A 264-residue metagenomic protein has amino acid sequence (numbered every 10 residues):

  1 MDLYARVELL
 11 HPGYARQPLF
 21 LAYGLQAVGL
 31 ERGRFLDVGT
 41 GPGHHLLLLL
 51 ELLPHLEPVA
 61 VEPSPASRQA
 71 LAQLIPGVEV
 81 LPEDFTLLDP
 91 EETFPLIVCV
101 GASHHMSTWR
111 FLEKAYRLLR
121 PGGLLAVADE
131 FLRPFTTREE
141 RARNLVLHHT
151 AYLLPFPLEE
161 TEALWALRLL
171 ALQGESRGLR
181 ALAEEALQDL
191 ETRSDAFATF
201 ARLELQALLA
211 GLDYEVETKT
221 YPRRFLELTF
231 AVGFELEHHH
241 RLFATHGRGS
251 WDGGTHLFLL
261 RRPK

Functional and structural regions predicted by a protein language model:
M1-P18: Class I SAM-dependent methyltransferase Rossmann-like catalytic core, especially the SAM/SAH-binding loop
G13-E31: Conserved alpha-helix/loop element of class I SAM-dependent methyltransferases that forms part of the SAM/SAH-binding
R32-G41: Conserved class I S-adenosyl-L-methionine
P42-G77, P82-L87: Class I SAM-dependent methyltransferase SAM/SAH-binding core
D89-I97: A short acidic, Gly/Pro-enriched loop at the edge of an enzyme's catalytic core that lines a small-molecule cofactor
H105-A115: A short, conserved alpha-helix within the catalytic core of class I
A126-P155: Conserved class I S-adenosyl-L-methionine
V216-G233: Short alpha-helix
